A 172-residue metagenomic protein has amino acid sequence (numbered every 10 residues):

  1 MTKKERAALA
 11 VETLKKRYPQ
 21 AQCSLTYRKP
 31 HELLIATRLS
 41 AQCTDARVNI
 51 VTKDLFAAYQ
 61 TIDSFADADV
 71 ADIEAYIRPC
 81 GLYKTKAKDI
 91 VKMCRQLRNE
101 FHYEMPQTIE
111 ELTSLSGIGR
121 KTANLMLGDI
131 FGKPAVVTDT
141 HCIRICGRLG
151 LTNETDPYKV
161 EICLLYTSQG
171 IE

Functional and structural regions predicted by a protein language model:
T2-S168: Catalytic cores of DNA base-excision repair glycosylases
G170-E172: Hydrophobic heptad-repeat coiled-coil signature
